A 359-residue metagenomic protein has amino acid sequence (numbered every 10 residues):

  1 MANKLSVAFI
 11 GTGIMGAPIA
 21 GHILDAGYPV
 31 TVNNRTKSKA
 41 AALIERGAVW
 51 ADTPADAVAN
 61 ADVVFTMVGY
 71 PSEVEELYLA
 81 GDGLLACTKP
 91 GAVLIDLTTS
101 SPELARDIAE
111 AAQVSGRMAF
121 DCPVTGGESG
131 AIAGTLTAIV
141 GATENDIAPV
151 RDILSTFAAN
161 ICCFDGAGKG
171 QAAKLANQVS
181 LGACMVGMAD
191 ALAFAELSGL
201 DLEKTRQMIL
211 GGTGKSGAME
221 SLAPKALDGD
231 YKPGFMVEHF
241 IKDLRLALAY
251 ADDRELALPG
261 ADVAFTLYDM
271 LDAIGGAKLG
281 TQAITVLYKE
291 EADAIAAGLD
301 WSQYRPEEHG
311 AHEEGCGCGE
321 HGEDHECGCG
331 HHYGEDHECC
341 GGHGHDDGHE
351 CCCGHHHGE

Functional and structural regions predicted by a protein language model:
M1-T66: NAD(P)+-binding Rossmann beta1-loop-alpha1 motif at the extreme N-terminus of oxidoreductases
I19-A20, K39, I108, I153 (+1 more regions): Hydrophobic residues within alpha-helices that form the first helical element adjacent to the glycine-rich loop
P54-T66, Y70-G116: Rossmann-fold NAD(P) dinucleotide-binding segment
S100-G182: Rossmann-fold dinucleotide-binding core
K169-E291: Helical "substrate-binding/catalytic lid" subdomain of Rossmann-like NAD(P)-dependent dehydrogenases/reductases
G275-G317, H321: NAD(P)-dependent dehydrogenase/reductase Rossmann-like domain
H309-E359: Histidine-centered metal-binding segments
